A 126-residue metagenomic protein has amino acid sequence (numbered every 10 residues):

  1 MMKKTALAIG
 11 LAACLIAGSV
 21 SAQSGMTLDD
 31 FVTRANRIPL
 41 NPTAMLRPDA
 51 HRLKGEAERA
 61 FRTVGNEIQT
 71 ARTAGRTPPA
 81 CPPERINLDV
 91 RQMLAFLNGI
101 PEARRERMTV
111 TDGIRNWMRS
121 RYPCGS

Functional and structural regions predicted by a protein language model:
M1-I9: Bacterial N-terminal signal peptides that target proteins for export
A12, A17-S19: N-terminal signal peptide c-region/cleavage motif recognized by signal peptidases
Q23-A95, W117: Short N-proximal segments of mature Sec-exported proteins
E58-R59, T63, L97-T109: Short, highly charge-biased, low-complexity peptide segments
R104-S126: C-terminal partner/receptor-binding element of secreted or periplasmic proteins
